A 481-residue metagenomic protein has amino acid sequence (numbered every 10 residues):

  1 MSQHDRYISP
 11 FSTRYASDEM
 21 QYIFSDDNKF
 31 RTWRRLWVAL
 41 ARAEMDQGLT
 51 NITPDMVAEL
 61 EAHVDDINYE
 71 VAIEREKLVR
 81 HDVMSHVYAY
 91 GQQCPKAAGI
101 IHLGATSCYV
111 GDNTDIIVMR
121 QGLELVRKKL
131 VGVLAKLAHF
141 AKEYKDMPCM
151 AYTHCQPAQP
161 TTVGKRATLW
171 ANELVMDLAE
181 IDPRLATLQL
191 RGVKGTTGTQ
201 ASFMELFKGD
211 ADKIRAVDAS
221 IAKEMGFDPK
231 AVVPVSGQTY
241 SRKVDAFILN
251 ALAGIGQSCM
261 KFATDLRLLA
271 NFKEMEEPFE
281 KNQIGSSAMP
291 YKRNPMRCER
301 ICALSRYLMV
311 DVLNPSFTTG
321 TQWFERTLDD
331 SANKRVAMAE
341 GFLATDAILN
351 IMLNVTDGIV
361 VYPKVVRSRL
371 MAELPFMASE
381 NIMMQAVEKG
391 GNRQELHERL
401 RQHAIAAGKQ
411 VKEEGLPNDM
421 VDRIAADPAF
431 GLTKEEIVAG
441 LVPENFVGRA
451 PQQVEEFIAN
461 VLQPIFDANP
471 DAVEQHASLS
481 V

Functional and structural regions predicted by a protein language model:
S2-A201, F207-A222, G285-S286, M296-R300 (+4 more regions): A helix-coil-helix interface module used to build multimeric assemblies and to scaffold catalytic/cofactor sites
Q21-S25, V71-I73, Q283-A303, E325-E340 (+4 more regions): Short beta-alpha connecting loops at secondary-structure transitions that line or flank enzyme active sites
L40-A43, V126, L130-V133, L137-F140 (+14 more regions): Amphipathic alpha-helices that form helix-helix packing interfaces
K142-G164, E276-K292, E325-A332, D357-M377: Glycine-rich cofactor-pocket loops
A211-R242: Active-site-adjacent "gating/activation" loops or surface patches in catalytic cores
S241-E274, Q283-A344: A conserved active-site cap/scaffold subdomain adjacent to cofactor or substrate pockets
E276, R399-A406: Active/binding-pocket-proximal capping segment
Y307-R393, R399: Long, amphipathic alpha-helical stalk/connector segments used for oligomerization, subunit docking, or mechanical
